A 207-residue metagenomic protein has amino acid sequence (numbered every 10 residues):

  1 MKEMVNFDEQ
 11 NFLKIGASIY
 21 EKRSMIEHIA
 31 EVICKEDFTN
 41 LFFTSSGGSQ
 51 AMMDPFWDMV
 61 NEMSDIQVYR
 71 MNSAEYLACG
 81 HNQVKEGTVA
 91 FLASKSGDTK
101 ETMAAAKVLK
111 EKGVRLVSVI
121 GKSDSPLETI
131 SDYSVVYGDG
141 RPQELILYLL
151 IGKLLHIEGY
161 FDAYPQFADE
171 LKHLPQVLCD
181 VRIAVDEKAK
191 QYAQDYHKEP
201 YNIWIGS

Functional and structural regions predicted by a protein language model:
K2-T39, S134-V135, R141-P142, G152-S207: Active-site phosphate/pyrophosphate-binding segments
E36-L174, S207: Glycine-rich phosphate-binding loops that contact phosphosugars or nucleotide phosphates
